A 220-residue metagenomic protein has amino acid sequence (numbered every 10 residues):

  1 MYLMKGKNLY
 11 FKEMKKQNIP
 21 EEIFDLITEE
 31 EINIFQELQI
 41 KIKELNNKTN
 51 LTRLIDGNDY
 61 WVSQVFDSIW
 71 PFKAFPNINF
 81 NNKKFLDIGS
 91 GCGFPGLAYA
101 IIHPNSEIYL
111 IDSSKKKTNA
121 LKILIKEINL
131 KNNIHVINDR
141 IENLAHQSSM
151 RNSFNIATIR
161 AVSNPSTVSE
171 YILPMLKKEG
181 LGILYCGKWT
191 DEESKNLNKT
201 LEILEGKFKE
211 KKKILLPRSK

Functional and structural regions predicted by a protein language model:
Y2-N82, L86, I123-L130, H135: Class I SAM-dependent transferase core
I42, Y99, I172: Residue-level signal for inorganic ion chemistry
W61, K117, P165, T190-D191: Alpha-helix N-cap/loop-to-helix initiation residues
I69-A161, S169: Conserved SAM/SAH cofactor-binding pocket of Class I
S113, V162, Y185-W189, K213: Short strand-turn motif at the edge of the Rossmann-like AdoMet-binding core
V136, W189-K220: Active-site capping/gating segments
T167-G182: A short glycine-rich, Lys/Arg-flanked "PGG" loop and its adjoining helix->strand segment in the class I
K178-S194: ADP-ribose/adenylate-binding Rossmann-like module
